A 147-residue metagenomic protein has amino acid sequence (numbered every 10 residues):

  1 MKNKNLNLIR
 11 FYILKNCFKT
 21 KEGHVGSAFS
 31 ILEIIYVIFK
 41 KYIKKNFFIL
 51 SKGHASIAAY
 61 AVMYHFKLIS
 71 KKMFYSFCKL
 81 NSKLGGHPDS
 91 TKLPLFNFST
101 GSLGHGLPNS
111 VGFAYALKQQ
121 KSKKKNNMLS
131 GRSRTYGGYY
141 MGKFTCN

Functional and structural regions predicted by a protein language model:
K4-N7, F11, K71-Y75: Generic alpha-helical secondary structure signal
L6-E22: N-terminal capping segment at the start of a domain
N16-K19, A28-N147: Cofactor-binding active-site loop characterized by glycine-rich and histidine/acidic residues
